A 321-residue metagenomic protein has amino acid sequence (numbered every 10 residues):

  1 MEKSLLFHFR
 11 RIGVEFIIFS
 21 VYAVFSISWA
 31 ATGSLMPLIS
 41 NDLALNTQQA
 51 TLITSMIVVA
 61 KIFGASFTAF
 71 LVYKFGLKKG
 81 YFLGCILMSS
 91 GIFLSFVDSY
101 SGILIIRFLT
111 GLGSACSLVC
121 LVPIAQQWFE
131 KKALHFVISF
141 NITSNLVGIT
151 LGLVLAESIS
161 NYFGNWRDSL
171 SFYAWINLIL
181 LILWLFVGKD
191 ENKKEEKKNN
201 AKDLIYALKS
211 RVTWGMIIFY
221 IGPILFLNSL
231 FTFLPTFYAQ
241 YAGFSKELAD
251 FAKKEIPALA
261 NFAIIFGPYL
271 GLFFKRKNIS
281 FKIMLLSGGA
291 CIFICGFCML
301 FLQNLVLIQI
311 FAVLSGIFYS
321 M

Functional and structural regions predicted by a protein language model:
E2-H8, K189-I217: Juxtamembrane intracellular "pre-TM" segments in multi-pass secondary transporters
A30, I57-S66, I149-T150, P257-Y269: Residue-level signature of mid-helix packing/kink "hotspots" within the transmembrane helices of 12-pass Major
T32-G33, R211-P268: Extracytoplasmic gate region of multi-pass secondary transporters
F63-Y100: Conserved MFS/SLC helix-loop-helix module at the cytosolic interface between two early adjacent transmembrane helices
Y81, I103, M284-L285: Primarily marks hydrophobic transmembrane alpha-helices of the MFS/SLC 12-helix fold
Y100-G102, V137-G188, F233: Helix-loop-helix hairpin linking two adjacent transmembrane segments in secondary transporters
I106-S144: Cytoplasmic helix-loop-helix junction between adjacent transmembrane helices in 12-TM secondary transporters
N278-M321: C-terminal transmembrane helical hairpin of 12-TM major facilitator-type secondary transporters
